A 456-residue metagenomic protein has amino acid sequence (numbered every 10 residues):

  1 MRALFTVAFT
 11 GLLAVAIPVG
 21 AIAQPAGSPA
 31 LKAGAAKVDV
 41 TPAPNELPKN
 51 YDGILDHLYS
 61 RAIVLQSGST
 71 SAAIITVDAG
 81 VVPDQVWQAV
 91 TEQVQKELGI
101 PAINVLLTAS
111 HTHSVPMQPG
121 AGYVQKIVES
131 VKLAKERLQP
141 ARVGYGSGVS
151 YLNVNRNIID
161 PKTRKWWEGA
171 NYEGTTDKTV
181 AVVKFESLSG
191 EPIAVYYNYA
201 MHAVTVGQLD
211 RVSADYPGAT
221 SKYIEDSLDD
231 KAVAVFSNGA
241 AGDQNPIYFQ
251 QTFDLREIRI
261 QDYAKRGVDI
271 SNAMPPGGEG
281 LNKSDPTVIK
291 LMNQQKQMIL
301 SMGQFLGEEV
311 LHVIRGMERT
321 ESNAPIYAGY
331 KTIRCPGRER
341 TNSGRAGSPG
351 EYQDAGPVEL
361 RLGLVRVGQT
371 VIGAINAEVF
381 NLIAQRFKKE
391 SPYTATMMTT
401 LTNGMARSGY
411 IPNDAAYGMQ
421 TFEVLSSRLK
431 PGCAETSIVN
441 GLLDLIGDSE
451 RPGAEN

Functional and structural regions predicted by a protein language model:
M1-L4: Positively charged n-region of N-terminal signal peptides that target proteins for export
T6-P18: Bacterial N-terminal signal peptides
V19-A23: Sec/Tat signal peptide C-region and signal peptidase I cleavage site
Q24-T108, T112-N456: Conserved beta-alpha junction segments in alpha/beta enzyme cores
